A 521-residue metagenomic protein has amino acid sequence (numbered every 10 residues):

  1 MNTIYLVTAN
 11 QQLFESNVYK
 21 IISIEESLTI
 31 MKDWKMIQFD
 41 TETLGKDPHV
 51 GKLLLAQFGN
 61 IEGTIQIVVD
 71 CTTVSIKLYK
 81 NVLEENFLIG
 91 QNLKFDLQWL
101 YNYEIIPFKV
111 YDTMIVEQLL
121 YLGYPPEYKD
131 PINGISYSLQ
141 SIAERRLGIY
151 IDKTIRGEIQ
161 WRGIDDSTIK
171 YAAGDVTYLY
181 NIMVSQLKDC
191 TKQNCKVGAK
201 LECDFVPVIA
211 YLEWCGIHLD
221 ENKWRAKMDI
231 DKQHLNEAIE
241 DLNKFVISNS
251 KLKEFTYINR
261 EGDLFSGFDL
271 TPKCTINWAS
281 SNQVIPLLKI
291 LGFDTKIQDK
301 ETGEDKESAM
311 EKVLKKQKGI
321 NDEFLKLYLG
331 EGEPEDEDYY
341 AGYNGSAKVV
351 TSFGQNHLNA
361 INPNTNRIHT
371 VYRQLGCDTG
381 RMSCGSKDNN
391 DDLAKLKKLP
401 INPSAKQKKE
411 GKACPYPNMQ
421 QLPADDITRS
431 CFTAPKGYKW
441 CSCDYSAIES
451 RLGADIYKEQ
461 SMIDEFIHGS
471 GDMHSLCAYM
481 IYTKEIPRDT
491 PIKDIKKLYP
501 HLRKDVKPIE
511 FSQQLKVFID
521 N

Functional and structural regions predicted by a protein language model:
M1-I24, T41-E42, V50, S167 (+5 more regions): Conserved "right-hand" nucleotidyltransferase catalytic core of DNA-directed polymerases
N2-Y19, D47, G51-T191, A199-C203 (+2 more regions): Active-site-proximal helix-loop-helix substrate-binding element of RNase H-like nuclease domains
M31-A56: Gly/Thr-rich phosphate-binding beta-strand-loop-beta motif of the actin/hexokinase/Hsp70
I37-D40, V110-Y111, W440-D444: Short hydrophobic beta-strand that contains or immediately precedes a catalytic carboxylate
D96-W99, P286-L287, L452: Phosphate- and divalent-cation-binding pockets in alpha/beta enzyme and binding domains that engage nucleotide-derived
F108-K109, P125, F293-D299, Y457-G469 (+1 more regions): Cytochrome P450 catalytic domain signature, combining two hallmark sequence patches
A210, W214, T271, T365 (+3 more regions): Conserved catalytic core of nucleic-acid polymerases
S430-G453, F466-F511: Conserved catalytic alpha/beta cores of large enzymes that bind or transform nucleotide phosphates and polynucleotides
